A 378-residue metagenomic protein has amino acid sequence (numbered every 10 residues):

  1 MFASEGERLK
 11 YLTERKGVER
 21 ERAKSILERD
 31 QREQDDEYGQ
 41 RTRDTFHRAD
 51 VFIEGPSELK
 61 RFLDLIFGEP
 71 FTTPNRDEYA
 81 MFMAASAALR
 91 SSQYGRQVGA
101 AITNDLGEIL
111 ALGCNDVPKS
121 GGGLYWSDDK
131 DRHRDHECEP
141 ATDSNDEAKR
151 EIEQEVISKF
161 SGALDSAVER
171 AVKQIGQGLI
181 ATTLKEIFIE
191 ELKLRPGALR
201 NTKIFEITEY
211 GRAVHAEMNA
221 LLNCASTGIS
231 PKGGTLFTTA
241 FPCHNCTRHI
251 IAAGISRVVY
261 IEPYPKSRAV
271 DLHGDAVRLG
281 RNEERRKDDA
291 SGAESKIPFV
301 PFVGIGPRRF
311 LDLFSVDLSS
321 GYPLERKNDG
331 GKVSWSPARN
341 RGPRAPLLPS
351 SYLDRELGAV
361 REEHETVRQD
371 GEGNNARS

Functional and structural regions predicted by a protein language model:
M1-G39: A glycine- and Lys/Arg-enriched "phosphate-lid" helix/loop adjacent to the NTP-binding pocket of small-molecule kinases
K10, Q34-E37, R43-T45, G55-S378: Zinc-dependent deaminase catalytic domain
A49: An anion/phosphate-binding loop that grips the pyrophosphate of nucleotide cofactors and donors
F52: Surface-exposed receptor/substrate recognition regions of extracellular proteins
